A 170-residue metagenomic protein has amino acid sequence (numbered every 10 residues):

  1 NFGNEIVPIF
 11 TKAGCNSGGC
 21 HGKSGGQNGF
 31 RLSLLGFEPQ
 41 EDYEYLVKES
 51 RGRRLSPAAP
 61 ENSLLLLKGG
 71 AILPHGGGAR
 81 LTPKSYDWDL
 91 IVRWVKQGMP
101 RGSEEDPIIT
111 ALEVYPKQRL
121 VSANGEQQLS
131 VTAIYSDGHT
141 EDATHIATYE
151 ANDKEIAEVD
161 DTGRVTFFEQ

Functional and structural regions predicted by a protein language model:
N1-Q170: Aromatic- and Gly/Pro-enriched helix-to-coil junctions and flexible linker segments
